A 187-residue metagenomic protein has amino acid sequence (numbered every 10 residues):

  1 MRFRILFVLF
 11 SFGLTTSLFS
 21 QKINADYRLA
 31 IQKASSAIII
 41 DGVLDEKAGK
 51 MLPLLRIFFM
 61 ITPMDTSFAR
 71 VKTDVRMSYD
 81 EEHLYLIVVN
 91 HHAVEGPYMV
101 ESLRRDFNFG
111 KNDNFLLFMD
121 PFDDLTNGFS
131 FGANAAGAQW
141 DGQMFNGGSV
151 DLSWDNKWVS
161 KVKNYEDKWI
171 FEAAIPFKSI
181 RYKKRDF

Functional and structural regions predicted by a protein language model:
M1: DNA replication initiation on ssDNA origins
R4-L14: Sec-dependent N-terminal signal peptides
T16-S20: Sec/Tat signal peptide C-region and signal peptidase I cleavage site
Q21-F187: Structural preference for beta-rich elements and adjacent junctions enriched in aromatics
